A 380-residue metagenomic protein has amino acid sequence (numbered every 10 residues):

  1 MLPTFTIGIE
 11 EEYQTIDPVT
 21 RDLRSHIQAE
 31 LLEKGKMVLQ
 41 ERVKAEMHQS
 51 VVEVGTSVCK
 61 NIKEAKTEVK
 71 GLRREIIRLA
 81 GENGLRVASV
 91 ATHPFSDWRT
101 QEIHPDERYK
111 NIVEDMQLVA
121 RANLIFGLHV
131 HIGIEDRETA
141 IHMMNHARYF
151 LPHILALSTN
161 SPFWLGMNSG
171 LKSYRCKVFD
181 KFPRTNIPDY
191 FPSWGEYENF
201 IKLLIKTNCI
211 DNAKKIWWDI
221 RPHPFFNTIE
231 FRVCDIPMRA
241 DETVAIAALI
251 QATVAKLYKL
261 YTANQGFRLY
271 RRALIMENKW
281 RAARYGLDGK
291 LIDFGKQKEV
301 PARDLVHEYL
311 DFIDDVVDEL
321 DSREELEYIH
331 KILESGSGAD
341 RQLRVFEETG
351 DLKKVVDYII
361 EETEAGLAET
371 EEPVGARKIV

Functional and structural regions predicted by a protein language model:
M1-N83, I112, F179-V380: C-terminal accessory/tail domains of diverse enzymes
R42-M47, A80-H93, L118-I125: Short, flexible active-site-proximal loops enriched in glycine and acidic residues
G84-Q101, L165-S169: Short, glycine/charge-rich beta-strand/loop segments that flank catalytic centers and engage negatively charged groups
D106-G127: Acidic, His- and aromatic-enriched active-site or binding-groove loops in soluble protein domains that engage sugars
D106-V113, I134-L155, M238-Q251: Helical (often loop-to-helix) elements that flank the catalytic cores of nucleotide-handling enzymes
N123-I125, E138, P224-T228: Coil-to-beta-strand transition motifs
V130: An acidic/histidine-cluster motif and surrounding catalytic segment that typifies divalent-metal-assisted enzyme active
D136, M144-F191: An exposed, glycine/acidic-rich loop-and-rim segment of catalytic or binding clefts
